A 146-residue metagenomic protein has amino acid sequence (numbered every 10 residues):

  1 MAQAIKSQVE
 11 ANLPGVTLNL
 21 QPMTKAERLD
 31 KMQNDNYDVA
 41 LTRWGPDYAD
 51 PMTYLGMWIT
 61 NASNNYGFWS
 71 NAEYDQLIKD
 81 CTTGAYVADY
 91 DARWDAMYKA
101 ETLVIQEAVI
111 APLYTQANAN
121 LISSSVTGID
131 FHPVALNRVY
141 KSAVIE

Functional and structural regions predicted by a protein language model:
M1-S7: Bilobed "Venus flytrap"/periplasmic-binding protein-like clamshell domains and structurally analogous long
A2, K25, G67-D75, Y90-M97: Solvent-exposed, acidic/flexible segments
S7-A11, T83, T102-Q106: A generic structural signal for well-ordered alpha-helical segments enriched in polar/charged residues
E10-S63, A96: Periplasmic binding protein-like
D30-D35, G56-A85, T115-E146: Short, solvent-exposed loop/beta-turn-alpha elements that line the ligand-binding surface or hinge of extracytoplasmic
T42-R43, Y86-S124: Bilobed periplasmic-binding protein-like "clamshell/Venus-flytrap" ligand-binding domains
